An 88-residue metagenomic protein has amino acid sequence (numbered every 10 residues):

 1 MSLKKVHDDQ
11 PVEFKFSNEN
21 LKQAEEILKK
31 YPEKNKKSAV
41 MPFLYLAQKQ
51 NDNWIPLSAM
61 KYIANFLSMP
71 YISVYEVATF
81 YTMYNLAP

Functional and structural regions predicted by a protein language model:
M1-P88: Signature of N-terminal electron-transfer/Fe-S-associated modules in redox systems
